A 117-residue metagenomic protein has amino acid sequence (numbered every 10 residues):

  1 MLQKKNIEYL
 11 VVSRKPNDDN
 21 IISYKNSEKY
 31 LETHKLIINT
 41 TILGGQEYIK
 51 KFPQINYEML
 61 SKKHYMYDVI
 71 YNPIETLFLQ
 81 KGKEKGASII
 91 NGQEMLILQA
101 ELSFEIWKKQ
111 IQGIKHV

Functional and structural regions predicted by a protein language model:
M1-L2, G82: Aromatic pocket-lining residues of Rossmann-like dinucleotide-binding sites
L2-I22: NAD(P)-binding Rossmann-fold cofactor-contacting core
Q3, E58-M59, I111-G113: Hydrophobic transmembrane alpha-helix bundles
K15, G44, M95: Residue-level "edge-of-site" marker
D19-I90: Rossmann-like adenosine-cofactor binding region
V69-V117: Adenosine-phosphate binding glycine-rich loop
